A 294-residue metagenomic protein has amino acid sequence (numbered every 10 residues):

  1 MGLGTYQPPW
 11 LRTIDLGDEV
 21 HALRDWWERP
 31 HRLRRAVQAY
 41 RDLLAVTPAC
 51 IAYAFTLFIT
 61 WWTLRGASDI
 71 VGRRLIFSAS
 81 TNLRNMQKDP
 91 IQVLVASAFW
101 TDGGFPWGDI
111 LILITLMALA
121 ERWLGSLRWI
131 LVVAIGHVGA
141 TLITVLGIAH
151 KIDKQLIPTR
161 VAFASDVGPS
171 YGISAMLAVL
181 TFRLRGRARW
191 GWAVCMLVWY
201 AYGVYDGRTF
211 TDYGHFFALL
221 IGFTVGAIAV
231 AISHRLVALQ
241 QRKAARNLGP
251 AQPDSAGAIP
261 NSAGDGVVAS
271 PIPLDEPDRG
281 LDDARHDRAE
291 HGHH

Functional and structural regions predicted by a protein language model:
M1-V46, C50, A229-H294: Actinobacteria-biased recognition of intrinsically disordered, low-complexity terminal regions
L33-F77: N-terminal signal-anchor transmembrane alpha helix
F58-W62, H137-L146, C195-R208: Aromatic-anchored segments of alpha-helical transmembrane domains
R65-L116: N-terminal TM1-TM2 helical hairpin plus the immediately adjacent luminal interfacial "cap"
V93, L111-A118, I173-V179, C195-V204: Hydrophobic, membrane-inserted alpha-helices
S126-I157, L219, F223: Hydrophobic alpha-helical transmembrane segments of integral membrane proteins
T159-L180, G214: Membrane-interface micro-motifs in multi-pass membrane enzymes
L184-P250, D254, G292-H294: Terminal transmembrane helical module of multi-pass membrane proteins
